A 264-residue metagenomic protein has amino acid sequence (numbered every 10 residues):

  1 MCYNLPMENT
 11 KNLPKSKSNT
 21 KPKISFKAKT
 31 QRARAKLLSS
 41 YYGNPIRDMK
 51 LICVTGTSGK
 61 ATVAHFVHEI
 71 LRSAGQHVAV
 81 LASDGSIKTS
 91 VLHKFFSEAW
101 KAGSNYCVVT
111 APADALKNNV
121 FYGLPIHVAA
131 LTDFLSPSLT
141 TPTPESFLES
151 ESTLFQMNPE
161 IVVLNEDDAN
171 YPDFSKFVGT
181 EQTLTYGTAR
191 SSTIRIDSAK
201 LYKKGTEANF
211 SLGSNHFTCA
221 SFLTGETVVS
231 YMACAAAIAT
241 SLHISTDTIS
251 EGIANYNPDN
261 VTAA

Functional and structural regions predicted by a protein language model:
C2-T55, T62-Q76, K94, S191-R195 (+3 more regions): Short, basic phosphate-binding NTP loop
L38, V91-L92, F147-E151: Amphipathic coiled-coil/heptad-repeat helices and related helical stalk/stem segments that mediate oligomerization
R47-M49, A102, V108, P125-A264: Acidic, Mg2+-coordinating active-site environments of NTP-dependent enzymes
T62, F66, A115-K117, N170-F174 (+1 more regions): Phosphate- and divalent-cation-binding pockets in alpha/beta enzyme and binding domains that engage nucleotide-derived
G75-S86: Short beta-strand-centered segment that lines the nucleotide-binding/catalytic pocket of NTP-utilizing
T89-A115, N119: Conserved nucleotide-sensing/catalytic segment adjacent to the nucleotide-binding pocket in NTP-handling enzymes
L116-V128: ATP-dependent NMP and nucleoside kinases share a basic, alpha-helical "lid"
